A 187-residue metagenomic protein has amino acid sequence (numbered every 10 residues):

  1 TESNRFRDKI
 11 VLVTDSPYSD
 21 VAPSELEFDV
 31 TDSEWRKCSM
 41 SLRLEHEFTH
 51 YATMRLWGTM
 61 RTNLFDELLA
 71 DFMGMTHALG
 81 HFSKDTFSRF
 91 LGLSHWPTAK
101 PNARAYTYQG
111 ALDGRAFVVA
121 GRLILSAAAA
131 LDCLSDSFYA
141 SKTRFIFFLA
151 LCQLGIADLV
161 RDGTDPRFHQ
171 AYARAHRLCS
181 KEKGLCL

Functional and structural regions predicted by a protein language model:
T1-W35: Active-site scaffold of zinc-dependent metalloenzymes
V11-V13, L44-F48, I124: Generic structural hydrophobic/aromatic packing signal, biased to beta-strands
T31-S39, W57-L64: Short, solvent-exposed segments of well-ordered alpha helices
C38-R55, E67: Active-site recognition of the HExxH zinc-binding catalytic motif
F48-T62, H77-F82: Catalytic Zn2+-binding segment of zinc metalloproteases
N63-P97: Post-HExxH zinc-binding segment in Zn-dependent metallohydrolases
F90-L187: Long, compositionally biased intrinsically disordered regions
